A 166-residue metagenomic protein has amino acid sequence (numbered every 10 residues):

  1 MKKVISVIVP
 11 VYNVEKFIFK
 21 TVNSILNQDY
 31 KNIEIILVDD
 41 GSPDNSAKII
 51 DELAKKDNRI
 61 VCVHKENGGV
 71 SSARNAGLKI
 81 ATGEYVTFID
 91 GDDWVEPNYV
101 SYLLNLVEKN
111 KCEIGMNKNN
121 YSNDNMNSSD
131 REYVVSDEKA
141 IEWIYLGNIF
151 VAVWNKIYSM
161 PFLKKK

Functional and structural regions predicted by a protein language model:
M1-K166: Nucleotide-sugar donor-binding/catalytic module of glycosyltransferases that assemble extracellular/cell-envelope
